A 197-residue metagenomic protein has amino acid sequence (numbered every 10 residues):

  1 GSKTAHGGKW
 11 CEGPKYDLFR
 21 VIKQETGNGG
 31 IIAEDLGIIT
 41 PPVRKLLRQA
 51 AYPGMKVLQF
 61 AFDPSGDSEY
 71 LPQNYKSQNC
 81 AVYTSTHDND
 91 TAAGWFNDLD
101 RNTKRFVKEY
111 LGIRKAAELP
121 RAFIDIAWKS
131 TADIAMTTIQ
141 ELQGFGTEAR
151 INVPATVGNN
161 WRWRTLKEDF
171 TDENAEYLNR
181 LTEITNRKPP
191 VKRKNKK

Functional and structural regions predicted by a protein language model:
G1-K197: Catalytic cores of glycan-processing enzymes that make or break glycosidic bonds
